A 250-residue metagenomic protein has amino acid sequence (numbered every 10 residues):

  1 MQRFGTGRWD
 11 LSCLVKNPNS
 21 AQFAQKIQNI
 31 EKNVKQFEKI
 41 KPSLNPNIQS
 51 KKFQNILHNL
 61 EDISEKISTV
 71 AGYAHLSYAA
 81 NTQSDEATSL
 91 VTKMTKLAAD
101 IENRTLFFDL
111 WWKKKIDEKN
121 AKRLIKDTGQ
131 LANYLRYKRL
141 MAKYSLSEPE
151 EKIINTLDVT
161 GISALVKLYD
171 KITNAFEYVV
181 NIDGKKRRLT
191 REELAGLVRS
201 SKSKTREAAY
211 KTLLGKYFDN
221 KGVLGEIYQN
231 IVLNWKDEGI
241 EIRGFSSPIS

Functional and structural regions predicted by a protein language model:
M1-S250: A well-structured
